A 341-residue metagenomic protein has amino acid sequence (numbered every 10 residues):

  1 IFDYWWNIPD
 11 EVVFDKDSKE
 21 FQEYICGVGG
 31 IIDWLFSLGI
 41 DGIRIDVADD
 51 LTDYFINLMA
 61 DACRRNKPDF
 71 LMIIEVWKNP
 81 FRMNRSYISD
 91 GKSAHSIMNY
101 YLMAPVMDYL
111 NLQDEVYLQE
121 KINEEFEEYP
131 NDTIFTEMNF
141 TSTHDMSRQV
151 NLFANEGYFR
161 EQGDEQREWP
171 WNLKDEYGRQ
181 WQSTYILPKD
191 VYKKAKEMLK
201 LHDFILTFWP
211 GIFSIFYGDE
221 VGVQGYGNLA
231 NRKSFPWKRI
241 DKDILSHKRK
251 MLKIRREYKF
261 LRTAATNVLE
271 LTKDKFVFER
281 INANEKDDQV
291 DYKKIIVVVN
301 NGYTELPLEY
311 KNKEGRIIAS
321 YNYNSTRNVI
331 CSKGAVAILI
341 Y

Functional and structural regions predicted by a protein language model:
I1-L38, M59, R65, R82: Substrate-binding/active-site clefts of carbohydrate-active enzymes
N7-Y24, I40-D50, V106-Q113, S183-A195 (+1 more regions): The substrate-binding groove and active-site-proximal loops of carbohydrate-active enzymes, especially glycoside
G30-D33, D41-F140, I205, G222-K250 (+2 more regions): Active-site-proximal helices and loops of the catalytic beta/alpha 8
S37-I40, G211: A structural motif
M138-Y185, D203-K242: Aromatic/acidic polysaccharide-binding cleft in carbohydrate-active enzymes
L269-N312: Carbohydrate-binding surface patches
K311-Y323: Solvent-exposed beta-hairpin/edge-strand motifs
S325-Y341: C-terminal beta-strand-rich structural cap/linker in extracellular carbohydrate-active enzymes
